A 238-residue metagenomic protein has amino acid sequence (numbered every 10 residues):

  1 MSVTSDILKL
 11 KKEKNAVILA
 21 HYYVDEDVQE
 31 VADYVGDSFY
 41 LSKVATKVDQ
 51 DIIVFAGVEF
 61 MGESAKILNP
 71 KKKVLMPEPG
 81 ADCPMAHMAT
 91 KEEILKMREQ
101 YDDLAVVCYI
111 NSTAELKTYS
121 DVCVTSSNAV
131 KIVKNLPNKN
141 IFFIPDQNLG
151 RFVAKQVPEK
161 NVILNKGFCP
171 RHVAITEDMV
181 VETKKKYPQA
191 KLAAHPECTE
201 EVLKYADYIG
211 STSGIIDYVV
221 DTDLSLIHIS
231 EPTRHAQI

Functional and structural regions predicted by a protein language model:
N15-V24, V28-E30: N-terminal glycine-rich anion-binding loops that anchor highly charged ligand groups
D33-L41, K71-A81, V122-A129, K160-C169 (+1 more regions): Short hydrophobic/aromatic-enriched beta-strand-loop microsegments
L41-P84: Active-site cofactor/substrate anionic-group-binding motifs, chiefly glycine- and Lys/Arg-rich phosphate-binding loops
K66, K71-R98, A105-C108, S112-K117 (+1 more regions): Active-site beta->alpha loop and helix N-cap motifs at the rims of alpha/beta catalytic domains
H87-K96, E115, D121-L136, F143-L149 (+3 more regions): Active-site glycine-rich loop that binds ribose-phosphate moieties when present
F168-Y208, T212-L226: Redox- and metal-dependent alpha/beta enzyme cores, enriched for Fe-S-associated oxidoreductases and cofactor-handling
I227-I238: Single conserved hydrophobic/aromatic residue that forms the stacking wall/gate of nucleotide- or nucleobase-binding
